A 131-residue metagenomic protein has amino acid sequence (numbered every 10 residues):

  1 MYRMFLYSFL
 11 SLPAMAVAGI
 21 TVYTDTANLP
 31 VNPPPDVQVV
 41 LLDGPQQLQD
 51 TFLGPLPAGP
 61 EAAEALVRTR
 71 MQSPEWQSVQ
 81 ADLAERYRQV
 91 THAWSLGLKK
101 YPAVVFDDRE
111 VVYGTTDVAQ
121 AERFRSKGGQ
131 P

Functional and structural regions predicted by a protein language model:
M1-A18: Classic N-terminal secretory signal peptides
V17-P55: Local sequence-structure signature of Cys/Sec-based thiol-disulfide redox active-site neighborhoods
Y23-T26, D107, T115: Active-site-proximal beta-strand/loop segments in catalytic clefts of secreted hydrolases
G54-H92: Mature extracytoplasmic domains of secretory-pathway proteins
V90-V104: Structural micro-motif
P102-V112: A short, hydrophobic beta-strand/beta-hairpin element that forms part of a small beta-sheet core
G114-P131: C-terminal partner/receptor-binding element of secreted or periplasmic proteins
